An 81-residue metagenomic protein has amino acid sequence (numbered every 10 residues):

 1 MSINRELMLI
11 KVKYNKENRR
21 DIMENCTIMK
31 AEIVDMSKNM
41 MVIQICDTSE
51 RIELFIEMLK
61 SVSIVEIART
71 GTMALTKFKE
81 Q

Functional and structural regions predicted by a protein language model:
M1-Q81: Long, contiguous binding/interaction regions
